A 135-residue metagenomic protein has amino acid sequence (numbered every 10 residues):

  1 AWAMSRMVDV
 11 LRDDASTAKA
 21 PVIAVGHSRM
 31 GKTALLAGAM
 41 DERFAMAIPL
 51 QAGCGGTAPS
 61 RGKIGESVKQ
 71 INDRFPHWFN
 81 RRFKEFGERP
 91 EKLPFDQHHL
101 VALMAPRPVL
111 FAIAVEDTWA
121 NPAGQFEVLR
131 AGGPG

Functional and structural regions predicted by a protein language model:
A1-S28, R43-F44: Gly/Ser-rich "nucleophile elbow"/oxyanion-hole loop immediately N-terminal to the catalytic nucleophile in hydrolases
V25, L50-Q51, A112: Alpha/beta-hydrolase-fold catalytic nucleophile elbow
G26-G38: Glycine-rich nucleophile elbow surrounding the catalytic serine of serine-hydrolase chemistry
R29, G53-G55, E116-T118: Solvent-exposed loop/turn segments at secondary-structure junctions within structured extracellular/periplasmic domains
A39-R43, A105-P106: Alpha-helix C-terminal capping segments
P49-L100, N121-G135: Mobile cap/lid helix-loop segments that gate and shape the active-site cleft of serine hydrolases
A105-A123: Conserved strand-to-loop "acid loop" that flanks and positions the catalytic carboxylate
